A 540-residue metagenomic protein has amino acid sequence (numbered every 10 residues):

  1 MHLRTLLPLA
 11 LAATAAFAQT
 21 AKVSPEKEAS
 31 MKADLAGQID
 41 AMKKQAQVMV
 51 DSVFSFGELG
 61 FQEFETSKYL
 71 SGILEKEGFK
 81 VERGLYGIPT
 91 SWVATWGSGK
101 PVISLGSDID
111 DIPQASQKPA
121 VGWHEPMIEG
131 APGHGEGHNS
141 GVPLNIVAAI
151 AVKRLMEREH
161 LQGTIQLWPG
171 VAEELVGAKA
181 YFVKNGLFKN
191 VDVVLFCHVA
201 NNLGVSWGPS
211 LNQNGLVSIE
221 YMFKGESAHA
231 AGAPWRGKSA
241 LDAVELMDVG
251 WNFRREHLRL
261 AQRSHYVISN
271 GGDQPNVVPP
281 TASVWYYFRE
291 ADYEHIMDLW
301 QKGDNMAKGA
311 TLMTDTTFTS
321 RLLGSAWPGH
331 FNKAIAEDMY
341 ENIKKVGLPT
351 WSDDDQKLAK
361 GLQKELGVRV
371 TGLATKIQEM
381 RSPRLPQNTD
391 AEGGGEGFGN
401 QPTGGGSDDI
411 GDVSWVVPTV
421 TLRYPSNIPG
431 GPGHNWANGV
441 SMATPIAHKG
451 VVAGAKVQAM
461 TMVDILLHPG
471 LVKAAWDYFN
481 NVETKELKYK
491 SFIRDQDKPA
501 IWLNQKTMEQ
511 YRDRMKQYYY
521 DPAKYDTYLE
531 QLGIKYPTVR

Functional and structural regions predicted by a protein language model:
M1-L7: Bacterial N-terminal signal peptides that target proteins for export
A10-A18, M42: Hydrophobic h-region of N-terminal signal peptides that target proteins for export in Gram-negative bacteria
T20-H134, P143-T164: Acidic/His- and Gly-rich active-site-bordering loop/insert found across diverse amide/peptide-bond hydrolases
V53, A94, L105, H138 (+9 more regions): Divalent metal-coordination and catalytic microenvironments
E82, V102-G106, Q166-P169, V193-F196 (+4 more regions): Structural recognition of the beta-strand scaffold that forms the well-ordered cores of secreted hydrolase catalytic
D110-H124, N212-M222, I428-N435: Acidic-glycine-rich active-site phosphate/pyrophosphate-binding loop
H124-G133, N139-S140, E157-P279, R289 (+1 more regions): Histidine/acidic-residue-rich, glycine-tolerant segments that coordinate divalent metal ions
E245-R540: Metal-dependent amide/peptide-bond hydrolase catalytic core, centered on the "pita-bread" metallohydrolase fold
